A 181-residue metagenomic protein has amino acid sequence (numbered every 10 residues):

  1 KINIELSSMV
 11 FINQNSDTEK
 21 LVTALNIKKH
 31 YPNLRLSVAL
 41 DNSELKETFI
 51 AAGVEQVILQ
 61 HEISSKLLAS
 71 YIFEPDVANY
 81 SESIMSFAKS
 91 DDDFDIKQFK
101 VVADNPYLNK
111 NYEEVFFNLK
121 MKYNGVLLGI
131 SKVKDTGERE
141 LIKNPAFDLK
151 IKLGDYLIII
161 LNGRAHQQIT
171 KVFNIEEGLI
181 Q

Functional and structural regions predicted by a protein language model:
K1-Q181: Cytosolic regulatory regions of ion transport systems
